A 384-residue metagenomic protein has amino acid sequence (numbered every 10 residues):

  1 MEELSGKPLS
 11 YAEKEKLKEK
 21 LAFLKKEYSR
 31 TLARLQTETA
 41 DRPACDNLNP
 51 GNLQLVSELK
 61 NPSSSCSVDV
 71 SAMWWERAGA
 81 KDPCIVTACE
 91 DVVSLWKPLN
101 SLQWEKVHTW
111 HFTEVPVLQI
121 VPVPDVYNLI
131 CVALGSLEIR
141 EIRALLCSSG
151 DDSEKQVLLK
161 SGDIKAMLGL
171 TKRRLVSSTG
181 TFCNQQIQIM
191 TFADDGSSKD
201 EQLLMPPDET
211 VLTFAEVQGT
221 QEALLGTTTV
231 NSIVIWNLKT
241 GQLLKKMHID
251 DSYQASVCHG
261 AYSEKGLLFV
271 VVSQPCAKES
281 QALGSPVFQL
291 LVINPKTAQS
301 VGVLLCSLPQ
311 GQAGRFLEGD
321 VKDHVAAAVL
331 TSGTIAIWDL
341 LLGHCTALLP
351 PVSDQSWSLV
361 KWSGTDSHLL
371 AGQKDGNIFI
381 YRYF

Functional and structural regions predicted by a protein language model:
M1-T31: Long, low-complexity intrinsically disordered regions in eukaryotic nuclear regulators
F23, Y28-F384: Alpha-helical scaffolds that organize eukaryotic protein assemblies
